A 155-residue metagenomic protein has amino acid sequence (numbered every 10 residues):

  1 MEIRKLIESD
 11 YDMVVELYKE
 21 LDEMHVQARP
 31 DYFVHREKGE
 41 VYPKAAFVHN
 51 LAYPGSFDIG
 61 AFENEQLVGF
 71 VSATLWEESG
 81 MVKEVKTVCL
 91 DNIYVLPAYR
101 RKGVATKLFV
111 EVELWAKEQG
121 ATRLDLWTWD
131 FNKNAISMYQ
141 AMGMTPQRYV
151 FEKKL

Functional and structural regions predicted by a protein language model:
E2-L17, H25-Q27: A short beta-loop-alpha structural element at the N-terminal edge of CoA-dependent acyl/N-acetyltransferase catalytic
E23-A46: Conserved GNAT-fold acetyl-CoA-binding loop/helix
V48-G60, C89: A short helix-loop-beta-strand connector motif used in the catalytic cores of GNAT acetyltransferases and, in some
G60, Q66-L75, Y94: Conserved beta-strand in the GNAT
E77, L90-R100: A short, internal acetyl-CoA/4′-phosphopantetheine-binding micro-motif in the GNAT/acyltransferase core
Y99, G103-E111: Conserved acetyl-CoA pyrophosphate-binding loop and the N-cap/start of the following alpha-helix in GNAT-like
T106, E118, D130-R148, K153: Conserved active-site alpha-helix within GNAT-family acetyltransferase domains
A116-W127: Conserved GNAT acetyl-CoA-binding A-motif
